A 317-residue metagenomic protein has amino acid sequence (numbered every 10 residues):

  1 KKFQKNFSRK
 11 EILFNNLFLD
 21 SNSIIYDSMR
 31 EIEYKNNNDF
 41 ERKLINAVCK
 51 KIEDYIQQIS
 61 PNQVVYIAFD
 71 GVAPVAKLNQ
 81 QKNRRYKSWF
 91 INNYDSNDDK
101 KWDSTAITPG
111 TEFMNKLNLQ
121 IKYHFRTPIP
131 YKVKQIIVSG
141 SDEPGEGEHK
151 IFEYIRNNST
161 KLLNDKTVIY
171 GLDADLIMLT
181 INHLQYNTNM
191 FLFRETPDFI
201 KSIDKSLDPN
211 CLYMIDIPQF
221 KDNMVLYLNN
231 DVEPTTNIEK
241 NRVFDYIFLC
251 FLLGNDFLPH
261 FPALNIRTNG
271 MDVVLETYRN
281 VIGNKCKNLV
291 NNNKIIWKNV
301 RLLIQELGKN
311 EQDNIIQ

Functional and structural regions predicted by a protein language model:
K1-Q317: Noncatalytic, typically N-terminal accessory segments of nucleic acid-processing enzymes and closely related
